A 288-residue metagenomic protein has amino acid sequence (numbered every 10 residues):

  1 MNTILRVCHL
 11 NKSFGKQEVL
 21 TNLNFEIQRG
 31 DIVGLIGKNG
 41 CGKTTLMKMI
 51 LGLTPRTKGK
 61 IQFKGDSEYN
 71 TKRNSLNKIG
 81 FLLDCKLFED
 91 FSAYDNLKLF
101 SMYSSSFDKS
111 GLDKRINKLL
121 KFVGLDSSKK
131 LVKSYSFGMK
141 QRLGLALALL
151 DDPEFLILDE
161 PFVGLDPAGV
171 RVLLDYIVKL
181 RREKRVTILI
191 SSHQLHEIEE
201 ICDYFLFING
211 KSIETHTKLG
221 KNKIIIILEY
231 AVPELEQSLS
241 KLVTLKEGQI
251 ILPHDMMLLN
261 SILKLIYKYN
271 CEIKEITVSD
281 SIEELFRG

Functional and structural regions predicted by a protein language model:
I36-K38: The feature captures the beta-strand-to-loop junction immediately N-terminal to the Walker
L51: Helix-to-loop junction immediately C-terminal to a conserved catalytic motif
G59-S75: Conserved ABC transporter NBD signature motif
L156-E160: Catalytic Walker B motif of ABC-type/P-loop ATPase nucleotide-binding domains
L174-P253: ABC transporter nucleotide-binding domain
H254-G288: C-terminal coupling/interaction segments
